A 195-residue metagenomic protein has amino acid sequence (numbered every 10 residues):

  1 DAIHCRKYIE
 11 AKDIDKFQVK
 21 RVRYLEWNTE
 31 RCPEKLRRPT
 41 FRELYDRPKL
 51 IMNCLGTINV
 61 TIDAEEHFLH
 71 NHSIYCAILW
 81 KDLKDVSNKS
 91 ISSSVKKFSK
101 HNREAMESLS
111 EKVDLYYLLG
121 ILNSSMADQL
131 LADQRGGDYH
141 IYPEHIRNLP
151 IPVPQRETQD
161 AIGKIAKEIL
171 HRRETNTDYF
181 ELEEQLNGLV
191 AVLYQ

Functional and structural regions predicted by a protein language model:
D1-E157: Polybasic, glycine- and aromatic-enriched phosphate-binding surface used to engage nucleic acids
K12, P152-Q195: Non-catalytic DNA-recognition/assembly elements of restriction-modification systems
